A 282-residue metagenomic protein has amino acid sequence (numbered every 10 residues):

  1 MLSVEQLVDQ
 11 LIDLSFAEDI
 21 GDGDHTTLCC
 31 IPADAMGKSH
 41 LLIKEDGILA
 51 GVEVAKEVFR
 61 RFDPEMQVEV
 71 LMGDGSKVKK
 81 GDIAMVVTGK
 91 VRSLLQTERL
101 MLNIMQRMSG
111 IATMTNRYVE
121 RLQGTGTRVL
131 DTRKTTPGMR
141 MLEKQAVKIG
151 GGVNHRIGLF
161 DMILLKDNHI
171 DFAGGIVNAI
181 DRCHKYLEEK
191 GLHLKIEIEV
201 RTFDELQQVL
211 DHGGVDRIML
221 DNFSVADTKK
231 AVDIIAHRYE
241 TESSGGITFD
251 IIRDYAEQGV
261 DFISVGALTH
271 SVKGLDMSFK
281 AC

Functional and structural regions predicted by a protein language model:
M1-H212, R217, A226-I234, Y239-E242 (+2 more regions): Acidic/glycine-rich phosphate/pyrophosphate-binding loops and surrounding catalytic core that coordinate Mg2+
D221-N222, G245, A267-L268: Short secondary-structure boundary segments
F249: Cys/His-rich Zn2+-binding cysteine-cluster or related metal-binding knuckle/ribbon modules and their
S278-C282: Active-site loop ensemble at the mouth of alpha/beta enzyme cores that anchors a bound cofactor
